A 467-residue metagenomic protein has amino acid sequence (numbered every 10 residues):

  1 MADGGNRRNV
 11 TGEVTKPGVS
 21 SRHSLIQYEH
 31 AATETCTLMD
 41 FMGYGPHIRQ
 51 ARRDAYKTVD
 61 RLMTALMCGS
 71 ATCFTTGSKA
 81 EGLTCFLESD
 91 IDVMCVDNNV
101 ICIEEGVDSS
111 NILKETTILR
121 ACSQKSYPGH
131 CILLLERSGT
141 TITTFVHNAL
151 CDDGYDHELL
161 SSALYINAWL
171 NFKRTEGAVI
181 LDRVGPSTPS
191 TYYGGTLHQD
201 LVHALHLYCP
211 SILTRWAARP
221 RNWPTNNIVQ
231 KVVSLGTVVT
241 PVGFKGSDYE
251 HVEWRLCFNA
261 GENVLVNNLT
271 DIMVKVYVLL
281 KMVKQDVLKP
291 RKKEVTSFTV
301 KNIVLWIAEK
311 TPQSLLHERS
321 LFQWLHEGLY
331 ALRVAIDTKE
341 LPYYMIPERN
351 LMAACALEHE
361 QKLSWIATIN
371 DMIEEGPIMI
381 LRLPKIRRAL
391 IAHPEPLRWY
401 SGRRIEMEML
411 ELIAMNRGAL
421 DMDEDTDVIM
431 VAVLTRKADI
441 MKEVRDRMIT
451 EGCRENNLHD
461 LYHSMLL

Functional and structural regions predicted by a protein language model:
M1-L467: Non-catalytic helical "accessory" subdomain of NTase-fold nucleotidyltransferases
